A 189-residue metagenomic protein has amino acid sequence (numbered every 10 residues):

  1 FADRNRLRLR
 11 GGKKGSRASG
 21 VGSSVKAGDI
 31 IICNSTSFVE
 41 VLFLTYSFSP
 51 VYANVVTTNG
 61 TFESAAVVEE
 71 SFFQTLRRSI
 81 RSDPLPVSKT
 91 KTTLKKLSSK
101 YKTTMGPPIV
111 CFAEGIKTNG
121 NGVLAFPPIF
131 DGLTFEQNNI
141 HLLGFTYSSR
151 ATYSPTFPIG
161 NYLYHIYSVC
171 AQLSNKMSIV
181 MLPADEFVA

Functional and structural regions predicted by a protein language model:
F1-G11, G22-K89: Catalytic core of membrane glycerolipid acyltransferases/transacylases, capturing the structured, soluble-facing
R8-S16, F112: Short amphipathic alpha-helical segments embedded in low-complexity Lys/Glu-rich regions
V21-K26, Y101-M105: Flexible, charged surface loops at secondary-structure boundaries
I30-I32, P108-F112: Structural motif
F38-V41, L94, G120: Short, well-ordered alpha-helical microsegments
L76-I80, L85, A113, K117 (+1 more regions): Small-residue-rich beta-alpha loop regions that form the catalytic core of phosphotransfer and lipid-active enzymes
P86-K102: A Trp-anchored, charged/polar loop motif used as the substrate-binding/catalytic surface of acyl/ester-handling
M105-P108, G115-A189: A cross-family acyltransferase "interaction/gating" segment
